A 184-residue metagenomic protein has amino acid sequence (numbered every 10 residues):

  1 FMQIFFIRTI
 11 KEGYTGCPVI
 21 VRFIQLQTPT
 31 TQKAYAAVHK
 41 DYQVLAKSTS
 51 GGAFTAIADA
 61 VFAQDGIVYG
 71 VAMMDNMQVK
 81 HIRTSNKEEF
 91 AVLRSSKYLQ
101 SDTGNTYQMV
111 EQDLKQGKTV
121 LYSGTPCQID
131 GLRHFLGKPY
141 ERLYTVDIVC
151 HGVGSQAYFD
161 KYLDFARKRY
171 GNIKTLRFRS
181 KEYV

Functional and structural regions predicted by a protein language model:
F1-I10, Y14-P29: Iron-sulfur cluster-binding cysteine motifs and their immediate structural context in ferredoxin-like electron-transfer
Q25-V184: Iron-sulfur-associated redox domains of electron-transfer enzymes in respiratory and anaerobic energy metabolism
